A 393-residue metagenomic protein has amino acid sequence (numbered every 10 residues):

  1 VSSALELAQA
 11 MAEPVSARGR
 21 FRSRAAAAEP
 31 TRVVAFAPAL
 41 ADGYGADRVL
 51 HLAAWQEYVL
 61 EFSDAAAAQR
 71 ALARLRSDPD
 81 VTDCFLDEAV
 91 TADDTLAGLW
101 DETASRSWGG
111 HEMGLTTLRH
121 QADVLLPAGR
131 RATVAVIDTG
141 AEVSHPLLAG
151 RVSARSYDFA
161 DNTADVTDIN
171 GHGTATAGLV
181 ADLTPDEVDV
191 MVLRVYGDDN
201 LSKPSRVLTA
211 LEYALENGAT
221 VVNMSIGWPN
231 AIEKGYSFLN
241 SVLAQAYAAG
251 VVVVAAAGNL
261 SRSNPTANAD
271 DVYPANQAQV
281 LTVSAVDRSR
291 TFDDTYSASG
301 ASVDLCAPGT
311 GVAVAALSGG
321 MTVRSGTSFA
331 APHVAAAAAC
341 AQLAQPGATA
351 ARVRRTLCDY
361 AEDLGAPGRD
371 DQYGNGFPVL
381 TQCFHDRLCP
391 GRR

Functional and structural regions predicted by a protein language model:
V1-G98: Primarily auto-inhibitory N-terminal propeptides
R48, L215-I226, V242, A249 (+3 more regions): C-terminal subdomain of the subtilisin-like protease fold in secreted/lumenal serine endopeptidases
H51, W55-E57, R76-T133, A141 (+4 more regions): Protease zymogen maturation seam
Q69-L72, G173, A177, L208-L211 (+6 more regions): Extracytoplasmic/secreted envelope proteins and their assembly/folding machinery, especially bacterial periplasmic
R76-P79, F85, A122, G140-A141 (+16 more regions): Sec/Tat-exported extracytoplasmic proteins
D93-D94, G98, K203-P204, G227-D304 (+1 more regions): Substrate-binding/specificity loop regions of serine endopeptidase catalytic domains, predominantly subtilases
R119-R155, T163-R206, N217-T220, A248 (+4 more regions): Subtilisin-like serine protease catalytic core
V180, L193-G197, T220-V221, G309-F377: Hydrolase catalytic cores
